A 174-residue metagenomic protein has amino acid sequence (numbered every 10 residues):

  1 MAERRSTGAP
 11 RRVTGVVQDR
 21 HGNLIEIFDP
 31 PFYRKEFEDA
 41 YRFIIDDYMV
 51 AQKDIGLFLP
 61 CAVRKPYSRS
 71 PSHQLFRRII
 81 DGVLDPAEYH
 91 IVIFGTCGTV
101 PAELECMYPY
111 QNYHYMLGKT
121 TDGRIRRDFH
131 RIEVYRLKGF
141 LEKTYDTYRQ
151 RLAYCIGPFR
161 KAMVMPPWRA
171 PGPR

Functional and structural regions predicted by a protein language model:
M1, M49, M107, M116 (+1 more regions): Detector for methionine-enriched segments
A2-R78, G82-L84: Active-site and ligand/interface coordination hotspots across diverse enzymes and nucleic-acid-associated assemblies
P10, P31, P66, P86 (+5 more regions): Proline-rich intrinsically disordered, low-complexity coils
A51-E142: Conserved mixed alpha/beta catalytic, RNA-binding, or beta-rich assembly cores of soluble enzyme, regulatory
R127-R174: Glycine/proline-rich loop-helix segments at beta-alpha junctions forming the active-site rim of enzyme cores
